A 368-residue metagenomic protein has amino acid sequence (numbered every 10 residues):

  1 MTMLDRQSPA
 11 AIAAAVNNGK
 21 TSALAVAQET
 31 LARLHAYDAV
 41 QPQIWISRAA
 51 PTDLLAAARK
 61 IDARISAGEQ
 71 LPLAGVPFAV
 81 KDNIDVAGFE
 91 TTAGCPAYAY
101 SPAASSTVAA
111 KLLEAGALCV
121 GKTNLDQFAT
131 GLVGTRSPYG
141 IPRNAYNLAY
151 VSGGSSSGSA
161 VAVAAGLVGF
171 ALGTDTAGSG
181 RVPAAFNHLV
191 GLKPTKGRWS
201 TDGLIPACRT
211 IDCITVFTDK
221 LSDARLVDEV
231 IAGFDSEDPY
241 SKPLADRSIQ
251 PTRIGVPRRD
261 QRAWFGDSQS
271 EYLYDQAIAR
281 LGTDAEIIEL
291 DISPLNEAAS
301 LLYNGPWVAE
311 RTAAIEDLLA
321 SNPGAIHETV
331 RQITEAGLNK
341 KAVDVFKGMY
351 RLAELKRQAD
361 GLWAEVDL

Functional and structural regions predicted by a protein language model:
M1-A56: An N-terminal boundary/leader segment
K20-Q28, R59-D62, S268-I292, I315-G324 (+2 more regions): Acyltransferase
T30, L54, K81, L112 (+3 more regions): Conserved hydrophobic/aromatic pocket- or pore-lining residues that grip, position, or stack substrates in active sites
L54-L55, R64-S137: Acidic/His- and Gly-rich active-site-bordering loop/insert found across diverse amide/peptide-bond hydrolases
L73-P96, I249-P257, P306-D360: Short helix-loop capping/hinge segments that flank enzyme active sites or metal/cofactor-binding pockets
S105-D228: Short glycine/serine-rich loop segments
G169, D367-L368: Conserved acidic residues
K193-Y272, Q276: A short helix-breaking turn/cap at a secondary-structure junction
